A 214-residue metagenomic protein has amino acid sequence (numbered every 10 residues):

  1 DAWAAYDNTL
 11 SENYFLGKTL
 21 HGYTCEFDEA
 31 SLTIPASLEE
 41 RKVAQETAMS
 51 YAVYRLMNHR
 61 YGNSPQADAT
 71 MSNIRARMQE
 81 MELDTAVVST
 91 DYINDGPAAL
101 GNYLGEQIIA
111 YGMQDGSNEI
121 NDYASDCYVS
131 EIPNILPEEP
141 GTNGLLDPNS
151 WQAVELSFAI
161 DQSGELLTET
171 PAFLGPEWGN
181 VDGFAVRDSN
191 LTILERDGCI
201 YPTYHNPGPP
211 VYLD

Functional and structural regions predicted by a protein language model:
D1-D214: Acidic/polar surface patches and capping/hinge elements
